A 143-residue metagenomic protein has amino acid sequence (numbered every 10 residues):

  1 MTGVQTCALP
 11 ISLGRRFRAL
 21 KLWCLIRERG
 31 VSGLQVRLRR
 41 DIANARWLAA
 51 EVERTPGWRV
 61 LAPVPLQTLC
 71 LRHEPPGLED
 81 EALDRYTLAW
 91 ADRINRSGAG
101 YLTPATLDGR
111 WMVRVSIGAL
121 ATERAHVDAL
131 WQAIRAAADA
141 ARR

Functional and structural regions predicted by a protein language model:
T2-L9: Short, small-residue-biased leader/transition segments that mark boundaries at the very start of proteins
V4, F17, P63-V64: A generic fold-level signal
T6, A19, M112: A residue-level signal for beta-strand positions that form part of recognition/binding surfaces within mature
P10-F17: Cytochrome P450
I26, G30-R142: Conserved C-terminal alpha-helix-loop-beta "cap" of PLP-dependent enzymes that closes/shapes the active-site mouth
